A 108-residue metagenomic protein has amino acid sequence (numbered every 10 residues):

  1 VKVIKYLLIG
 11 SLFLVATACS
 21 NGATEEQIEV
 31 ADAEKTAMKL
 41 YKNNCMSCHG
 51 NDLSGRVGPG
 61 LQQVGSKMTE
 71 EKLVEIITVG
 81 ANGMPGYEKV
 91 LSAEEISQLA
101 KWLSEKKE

Functional and structural regions predicted by a protein language model:
V1-L7: Bacterial N-terminal signal peptides that target proteins for export
L8-F13: Hydrophobic helical h-region of N-terminal Sec-dependent signal peptides in bacterial secretory/periplasmic proteins
V15-A18: C-terminal motif of bacterial Sec signal peptides marking the signal peptidase cleavage site
S20, H49-S54: Detector for the c-type heme attachment site
S20-L40, T69-K72: Electrostatic cytochrome c docking/interface patches
A37, Y41-N51, L99: The canonical Cys-X-X-Cys-His
G60-Q63, G83-G86: Conserved beta-strand positions that form and line the central face of beta-propeller blades
I77, V90-E108: C-terminal capping alpha-helices of c-type cytochrome domains
